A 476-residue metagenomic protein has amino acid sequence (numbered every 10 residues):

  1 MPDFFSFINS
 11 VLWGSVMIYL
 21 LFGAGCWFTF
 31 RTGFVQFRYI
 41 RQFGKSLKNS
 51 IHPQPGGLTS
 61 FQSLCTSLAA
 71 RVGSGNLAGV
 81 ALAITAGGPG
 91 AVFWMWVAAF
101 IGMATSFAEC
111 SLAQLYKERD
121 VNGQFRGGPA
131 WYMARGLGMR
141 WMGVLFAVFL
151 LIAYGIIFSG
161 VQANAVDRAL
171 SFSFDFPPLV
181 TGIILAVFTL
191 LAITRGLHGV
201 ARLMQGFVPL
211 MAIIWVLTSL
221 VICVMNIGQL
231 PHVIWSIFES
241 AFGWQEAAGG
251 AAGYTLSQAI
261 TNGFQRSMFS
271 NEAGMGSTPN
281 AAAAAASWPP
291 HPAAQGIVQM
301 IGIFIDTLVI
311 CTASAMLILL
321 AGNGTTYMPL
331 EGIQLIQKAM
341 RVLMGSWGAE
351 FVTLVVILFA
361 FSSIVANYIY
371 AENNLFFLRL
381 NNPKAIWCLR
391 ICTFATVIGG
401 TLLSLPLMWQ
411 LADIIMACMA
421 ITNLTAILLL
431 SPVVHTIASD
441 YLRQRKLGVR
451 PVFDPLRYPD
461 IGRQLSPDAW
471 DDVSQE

Functional and structural regions predicted by a protein language model:
M1-S74, I84-A91, G102, I398 (+2 more regions): N-terminal alpha-helical transmembrane segments of multi-pass membrane transport and channel/translocase proteins
S6-Q42, T85-G123, I305-A313, A349 (+1 more regions): Extracellular loop-to-transmembrane helix junctions
M17, R31-Q36, G75-V80, P89 (+6 more regions): Transmembrane helix-loop junctions in multi-pass membrane proteins
L20-W27, R31-G44, N164-L170, F176-F238 (+1 more regions): Membrane-interface loop-to-helix entry segments
W27-T29, A98-G123, P129-I193, L354-I364: Helix-loop-helix module between adjacent transmembrane segments
T29, F107-K117, L220-S236, W244 (+3 more regions): Extracellular/periplasmic helix-exit of transmembrane alpha-helices
F34-T59, L82-V92, W96, A104-L137 (+3 more regions): Flexible loop linkers connecting adjacent transmembrane helices in multi-pass alpha-helical membrane transporters
Q54-T85, L112-A130, A134, L151 (+1 more regions): Alpha-helical membrane segments and immediately flanking helix-loop junctions that form or couple to the substrate/ion
